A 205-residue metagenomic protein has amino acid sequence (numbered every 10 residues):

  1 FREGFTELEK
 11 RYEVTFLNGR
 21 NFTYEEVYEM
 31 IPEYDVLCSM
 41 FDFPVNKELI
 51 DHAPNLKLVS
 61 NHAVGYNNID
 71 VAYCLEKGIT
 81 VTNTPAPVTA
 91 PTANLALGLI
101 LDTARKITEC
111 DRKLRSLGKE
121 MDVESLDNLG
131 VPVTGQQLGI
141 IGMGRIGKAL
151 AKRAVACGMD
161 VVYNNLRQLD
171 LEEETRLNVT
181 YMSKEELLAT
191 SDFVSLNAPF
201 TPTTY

Functional and structural regions predicted by a protein language model:
F1-V36, G158-V162, E172: N-terminal glycine-/charge-rich "phosphate-binding" loop or analogous flexible N-terminal tail
N18, H62-A63, I79-A90, E185: Short beta->alpha connector loops at strand-helix junctions that form conserved, small/polar/Pro-enriched
P32, V45-L49, L166-Y205: Rossmann-like adenosine-cofactor binding region
S39-M40, H62, L99, T190 (+1 more regions): Short, well-ordered coil/turn residues at beta-beta hairpins and beta-strand->alpha-helix junctions within
K77, P85-Q137, A149, L166 (+1 more regions): Phosphate-binding beta-alpha-beta segment of Rossmann-like dinucleotide-binding domains, i.e., the NAD(P)
L138-G142: Conserved N-terminal Rossmann-fold NAD(P)-binding element of oxidoreductases
I146: Hydrophobic/small residue at the entry helix of a nucleotide-binding pocket
